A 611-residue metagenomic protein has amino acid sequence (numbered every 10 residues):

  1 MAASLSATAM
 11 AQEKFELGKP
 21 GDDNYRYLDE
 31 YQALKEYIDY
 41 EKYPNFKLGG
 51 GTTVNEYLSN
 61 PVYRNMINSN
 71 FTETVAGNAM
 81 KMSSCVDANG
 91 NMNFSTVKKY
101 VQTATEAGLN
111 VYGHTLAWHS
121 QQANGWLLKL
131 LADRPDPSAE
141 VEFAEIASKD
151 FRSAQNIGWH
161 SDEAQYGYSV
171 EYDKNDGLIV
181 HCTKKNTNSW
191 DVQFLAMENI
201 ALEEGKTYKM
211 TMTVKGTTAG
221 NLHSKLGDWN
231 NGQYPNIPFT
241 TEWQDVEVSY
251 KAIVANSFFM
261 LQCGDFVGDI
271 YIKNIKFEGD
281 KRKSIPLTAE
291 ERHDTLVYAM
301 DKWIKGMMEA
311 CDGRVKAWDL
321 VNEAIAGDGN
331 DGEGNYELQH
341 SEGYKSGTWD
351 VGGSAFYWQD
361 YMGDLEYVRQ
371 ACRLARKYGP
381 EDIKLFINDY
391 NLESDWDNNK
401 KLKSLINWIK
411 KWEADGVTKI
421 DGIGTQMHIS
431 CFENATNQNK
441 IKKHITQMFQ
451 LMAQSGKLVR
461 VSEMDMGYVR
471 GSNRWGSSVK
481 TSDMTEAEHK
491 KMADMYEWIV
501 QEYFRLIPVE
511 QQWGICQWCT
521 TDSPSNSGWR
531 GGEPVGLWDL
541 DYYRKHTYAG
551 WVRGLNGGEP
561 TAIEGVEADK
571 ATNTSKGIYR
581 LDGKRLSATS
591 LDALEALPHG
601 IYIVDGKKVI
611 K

Functional and structural regions predicted by a protein language model:
K14-K99, T103-F143, A147-R152, G158-H160 (+9 more regions): N-terminal substrate-binding region of glycoside hydrolase catalytic domains
N78, K129-E140, T288-V321, D364-Y378 (+2 more regions): An active-site-proximal structural segment forming one wall of the substrate-binding cleft that immediately precedes
V86, L128-A139, E278-A289, A324-I325 (+6 more regions): Aromatic-rich peripheral "rim/lid" segments of glycoside hydrolase catalytic domains that contact and position glycan
A139-S153, L178-K184, F194-G220, Q244-A252 (+2 more regions): Extra-cytoplasmic beta-strand recognition segments
Y166-S189: Short carbohydrate-recognition loop motifs
S189-L195, T218-N230, S257-Q262: Beta-strand acidic-aromatic groove motif in beta-rich domains, primarily in extracellular
L226, D245-K276, D312: Extracellular beta-strand ligand-recognition surfaces/modules
A562-K611: C-terminal outer-membrane/trafficking sorting elements
